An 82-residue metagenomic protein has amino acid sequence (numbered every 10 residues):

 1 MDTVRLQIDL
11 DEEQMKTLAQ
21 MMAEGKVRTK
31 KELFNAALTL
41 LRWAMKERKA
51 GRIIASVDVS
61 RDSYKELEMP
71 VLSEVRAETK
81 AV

Functional and structural regions predicted by a protein language model:
M1-L10, M22, Y64-V71, R76: Short Lys/Arg-rich basic patches
T3-R5, L10, Q14, K31 (+2 more regions): Secondary-structure boundary/capping motif
D11-T29, A55-V57: Surface-exposed, Lys/Arg-rich phosphate-binding patches that contact polyanionic backbones
A19-A23, L33, R42, E68-V71 (+1 more regions): Surface-exposed beta-strand edges and their flanking turn/coil or helix-capping segments
R28-A50, S63-E66: Short, basic amphipathic alpha-helical segments that act as recognition/interaction helices in nucleic-acid-binding
A50-V82: Short linear interaction segments
